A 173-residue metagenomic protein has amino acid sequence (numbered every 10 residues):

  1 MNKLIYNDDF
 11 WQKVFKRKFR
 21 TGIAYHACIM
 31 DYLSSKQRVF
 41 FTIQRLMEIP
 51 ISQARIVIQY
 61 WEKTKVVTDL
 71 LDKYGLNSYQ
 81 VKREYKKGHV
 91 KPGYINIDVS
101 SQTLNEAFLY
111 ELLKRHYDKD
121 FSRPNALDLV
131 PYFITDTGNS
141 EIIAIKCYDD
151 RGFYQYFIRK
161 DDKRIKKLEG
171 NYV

Functional and structural regions predicted by a protein language model:
M1, E111-V173: Acidic, proline/glycine-rich low-complexity IDRs
M1-L129: Extended, low-hydrophobicity segments enriched in charged/polar residues
